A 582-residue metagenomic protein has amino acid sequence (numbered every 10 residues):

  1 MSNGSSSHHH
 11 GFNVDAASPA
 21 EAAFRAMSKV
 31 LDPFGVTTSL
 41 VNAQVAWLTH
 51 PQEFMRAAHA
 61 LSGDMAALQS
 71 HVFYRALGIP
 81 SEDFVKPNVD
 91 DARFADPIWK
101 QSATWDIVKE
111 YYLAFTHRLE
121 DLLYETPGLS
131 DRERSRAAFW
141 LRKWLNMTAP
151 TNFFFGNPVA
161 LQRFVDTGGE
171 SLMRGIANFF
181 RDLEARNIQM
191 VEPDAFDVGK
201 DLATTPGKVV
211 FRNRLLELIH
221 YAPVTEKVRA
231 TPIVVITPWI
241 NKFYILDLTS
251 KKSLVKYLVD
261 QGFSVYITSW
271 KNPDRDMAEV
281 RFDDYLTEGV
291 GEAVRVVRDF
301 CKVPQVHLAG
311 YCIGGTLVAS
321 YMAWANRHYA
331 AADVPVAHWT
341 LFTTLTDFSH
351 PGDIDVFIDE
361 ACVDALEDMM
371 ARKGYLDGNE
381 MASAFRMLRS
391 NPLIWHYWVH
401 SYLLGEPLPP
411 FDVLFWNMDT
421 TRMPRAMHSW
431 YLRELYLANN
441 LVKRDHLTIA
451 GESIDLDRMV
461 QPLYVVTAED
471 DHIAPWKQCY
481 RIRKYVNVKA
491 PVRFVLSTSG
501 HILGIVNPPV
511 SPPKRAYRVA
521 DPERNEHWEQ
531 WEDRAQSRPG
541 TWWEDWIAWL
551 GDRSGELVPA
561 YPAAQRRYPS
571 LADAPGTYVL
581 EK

Functional and structural regions predicted by a protein language model:
M1-E217, V228-R229, Y266, V334 (+7 more regions): Amphipathic, low-complexity, repeat-rich surface-exposed segments
L123-Q162, R295, D299, V303-P304 (+3 more regions): Alpha/beta-hydrolase-fold enzymes
V228-W239: Short beta-strand element of the alpha/beta-hydrolase
D247-V265: Short amphipathic alpha-helix adjacent to the substrate-entry channel of hydrolases
M277-F300, L317: Alpha/beta-hydrolase active-site loop
G310-V318: Gly/Ala-rich beta-loop-alpha elbow adjacent to hydrolase catalytic centers
V465-T467, D471: Short beta-strand/loop motif that positions the catalytic acidic residue of the alpha/beta-hydrolase fold
H472-Q478: Conserved alpha/beta-hydrolase "acid-adjacent" motif
